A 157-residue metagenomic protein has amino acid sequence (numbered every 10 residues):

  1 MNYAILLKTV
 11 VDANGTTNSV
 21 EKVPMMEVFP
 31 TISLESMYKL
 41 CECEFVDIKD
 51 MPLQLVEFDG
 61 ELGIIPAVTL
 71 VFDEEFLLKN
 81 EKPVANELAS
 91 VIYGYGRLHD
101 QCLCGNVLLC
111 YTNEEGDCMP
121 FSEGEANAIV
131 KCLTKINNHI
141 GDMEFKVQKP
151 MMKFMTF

Functional and structural regions predicted by a protein language model:
M1-F157: Short beta-rich binding modules
